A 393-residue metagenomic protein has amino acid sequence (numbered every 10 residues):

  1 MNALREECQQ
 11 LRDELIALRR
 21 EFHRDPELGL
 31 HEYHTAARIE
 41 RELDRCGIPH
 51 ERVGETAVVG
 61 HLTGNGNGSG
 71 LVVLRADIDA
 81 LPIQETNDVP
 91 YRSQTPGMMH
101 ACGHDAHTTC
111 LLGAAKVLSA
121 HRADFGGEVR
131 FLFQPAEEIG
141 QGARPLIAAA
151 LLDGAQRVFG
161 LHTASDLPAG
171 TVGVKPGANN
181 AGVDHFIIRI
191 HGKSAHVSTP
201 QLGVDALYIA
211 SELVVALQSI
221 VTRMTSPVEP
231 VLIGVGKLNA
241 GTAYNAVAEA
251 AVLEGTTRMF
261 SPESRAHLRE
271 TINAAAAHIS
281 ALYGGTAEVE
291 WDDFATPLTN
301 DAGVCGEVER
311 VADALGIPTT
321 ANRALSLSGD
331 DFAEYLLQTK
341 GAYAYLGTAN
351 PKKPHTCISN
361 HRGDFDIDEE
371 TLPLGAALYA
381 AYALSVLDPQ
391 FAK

Functional and structural regions predicted by a protein language model:
N2-H100, D105, T109-F125: Acidic/His- and Gly-rich active-site-bordering loop/insert found across diverse amide/peptide-bond hydrolases
R12, I16, A36-E40, L111 (+6 more regions): Hydrophobic face of alpha-helices
F22, G60, L74, H104 (+8 more regions): Divalent metal-coordination and catalytic microenvironments
D25, Q201-Y208, P262-L268: Active-site pocket-shaping loop/turn-to-helix segments
V73-R75, Q84, F186, Y343-A349: Non-cysteine beta-strand/loop elements that form the S-adenosyl-L-methionine
L81-I83, N87-M99, D105-A106, L111 (+3 more regions): Histidine/acidic-residue-rich, glycine-tolerant segments that coordinate divalent metal ions
S211-K393: Metal-dependent amide/peptide-bond hydrolase catalytic core, centered on the "pita-bread" metallohydrolase fold
